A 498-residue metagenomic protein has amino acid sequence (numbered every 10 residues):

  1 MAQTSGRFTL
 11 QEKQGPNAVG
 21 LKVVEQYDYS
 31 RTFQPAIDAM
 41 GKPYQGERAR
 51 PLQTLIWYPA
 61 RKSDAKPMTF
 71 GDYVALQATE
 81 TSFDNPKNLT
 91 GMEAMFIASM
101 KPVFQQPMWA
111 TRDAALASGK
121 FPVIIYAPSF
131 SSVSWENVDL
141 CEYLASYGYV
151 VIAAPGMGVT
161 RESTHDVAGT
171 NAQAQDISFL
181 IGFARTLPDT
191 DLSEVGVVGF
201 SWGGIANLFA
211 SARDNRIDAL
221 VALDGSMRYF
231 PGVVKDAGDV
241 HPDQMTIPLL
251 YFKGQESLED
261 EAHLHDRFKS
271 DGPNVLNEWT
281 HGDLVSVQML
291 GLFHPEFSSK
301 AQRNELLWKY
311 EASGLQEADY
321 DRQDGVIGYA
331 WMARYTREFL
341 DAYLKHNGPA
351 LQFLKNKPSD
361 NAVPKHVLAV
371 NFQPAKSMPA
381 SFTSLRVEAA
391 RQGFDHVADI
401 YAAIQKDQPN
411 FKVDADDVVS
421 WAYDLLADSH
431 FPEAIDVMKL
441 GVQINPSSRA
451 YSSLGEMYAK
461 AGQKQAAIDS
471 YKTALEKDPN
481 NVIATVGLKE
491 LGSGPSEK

Functional and structural regions predicted by a protein language model:
Q3-V123: Domain-level recognition of soluble alpha/beta enzyme cores, biased toward histidine phosphatases/phosphomutases
T4-L21, Y29, A36-A39, G291-P295 (+5 more regions): Alpha/beta-hydrolase-fold serine-hydrolase catalytic core, especially in secreted/extracellular enzymes
I56, L144, I177, S286 (+1 more regions): Divalent metal-coordination and catalytic microenvironments
Y58, Y126-F130, G225, G254: Glycine-rich His-Gly loop
Q105-E162, Y229-F230, L258-A262: Short substrate-entry loop that stabilizes the transition state in hydrolases
A115-S118, A219-H294: The feature captures the conserved acid-bearing segment of alpha/beta-hydrolase catalytic domains
E136, Y143, D166-D189: Alpha/beta-hydrolase active-site loop
L180-Q244: Primarily recognizes the serine-hydrolase "nucleophile elbow" in alpha/beta-hydrolase and SGNH/GDSL folds
